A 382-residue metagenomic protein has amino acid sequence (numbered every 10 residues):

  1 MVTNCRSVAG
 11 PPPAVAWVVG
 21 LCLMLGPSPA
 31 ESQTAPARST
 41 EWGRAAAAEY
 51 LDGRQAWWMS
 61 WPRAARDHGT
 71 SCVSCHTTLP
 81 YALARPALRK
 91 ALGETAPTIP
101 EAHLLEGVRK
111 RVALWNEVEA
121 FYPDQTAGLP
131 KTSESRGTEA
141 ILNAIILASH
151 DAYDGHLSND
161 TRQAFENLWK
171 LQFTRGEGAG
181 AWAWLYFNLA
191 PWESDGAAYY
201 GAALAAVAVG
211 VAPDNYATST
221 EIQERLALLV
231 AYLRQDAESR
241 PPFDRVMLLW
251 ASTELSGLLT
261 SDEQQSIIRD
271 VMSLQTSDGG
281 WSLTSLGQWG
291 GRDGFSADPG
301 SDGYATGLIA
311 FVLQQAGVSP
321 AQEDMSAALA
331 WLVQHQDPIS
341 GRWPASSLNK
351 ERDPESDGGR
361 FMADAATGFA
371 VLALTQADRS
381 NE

Functional and structural regions predicted by a protein language model:
M1-P11: N-terminal secretory signal peptides that target proteins for export/translocation
V2, V19, G69-C72: Mature extracytoplasmic/luminal segments of secretory-pathway proteins
V2-N4, C22, P29: Generic N-terminal leader/processing signal
R6, L23, V73-H76: Secreted/luminal cysteine- and crosslink-motif detector
G10, S28-P29: Short helix/turn-capping signatures at newly exposed starts of structured segments
G10-P12, A16, F369: Small-residue packing motifs within transmembrane alpha-helices
A14-G26: Bacterial N-terminal signal peptides
P29-E382: Preference for long, amphipathic alpha-helical scaffolds in soluble/luminal domains and all-alpha bundles
